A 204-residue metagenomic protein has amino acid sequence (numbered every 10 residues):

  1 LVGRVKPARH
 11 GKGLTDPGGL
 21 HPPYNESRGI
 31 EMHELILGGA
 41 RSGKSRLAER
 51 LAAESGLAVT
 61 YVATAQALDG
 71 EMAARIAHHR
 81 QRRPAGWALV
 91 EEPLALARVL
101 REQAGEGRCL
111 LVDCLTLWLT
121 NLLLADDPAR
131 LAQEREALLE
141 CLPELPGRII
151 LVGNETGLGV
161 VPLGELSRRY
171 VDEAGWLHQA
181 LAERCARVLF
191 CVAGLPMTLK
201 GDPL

Functional and structural regions predicted by a protein language model:
L1-G29: Intrinsic disorder/low-complexity segments
M32, C109, Q133-A137: SAM-dependent methyltransferases
H33-Q103: Conserved P-loop
A48, H79, L111, N154 (+1 more regions): Residue-level signal for inorganic ion chemistry
L57-T60, R108, R148, R187: Residues at the starts of beta-strands that form the adenosine-phosphate
Y61-A63, D113, L151-E155: Short beta-strands and strand-loop turn motifs
L94, L117-L204: Replace "adjacent to P-loop NTPase cores in ATP/GTP-dependent enzymes" with "adjacent to NTP-binding cores
C109-W118: A basic- and aromatic-enriched beta-loop-alpha substructure that forms the phosphate/nucleotide- and DNA/RNA-contacting
